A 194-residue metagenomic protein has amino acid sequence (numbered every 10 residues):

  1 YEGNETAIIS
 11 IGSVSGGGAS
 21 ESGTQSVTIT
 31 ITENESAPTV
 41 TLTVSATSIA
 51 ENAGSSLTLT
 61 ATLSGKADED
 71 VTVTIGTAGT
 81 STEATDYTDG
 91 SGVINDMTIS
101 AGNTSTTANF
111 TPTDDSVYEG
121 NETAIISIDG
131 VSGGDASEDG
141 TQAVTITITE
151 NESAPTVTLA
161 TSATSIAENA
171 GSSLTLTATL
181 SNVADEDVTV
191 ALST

Functional and structural regions predicted by a protein language model:
Y1-T194: Short boundary segments that mark the start of a structured unit
